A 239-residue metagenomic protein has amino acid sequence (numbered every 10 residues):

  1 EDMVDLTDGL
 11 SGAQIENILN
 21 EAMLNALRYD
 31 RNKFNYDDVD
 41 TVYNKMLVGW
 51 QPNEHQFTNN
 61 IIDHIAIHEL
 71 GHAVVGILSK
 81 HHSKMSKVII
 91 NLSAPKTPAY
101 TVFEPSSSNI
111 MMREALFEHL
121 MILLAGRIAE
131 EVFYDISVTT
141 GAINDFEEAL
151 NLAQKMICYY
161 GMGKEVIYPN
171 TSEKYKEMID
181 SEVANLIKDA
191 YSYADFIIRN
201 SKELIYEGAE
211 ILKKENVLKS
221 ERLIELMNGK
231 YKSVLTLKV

Functional and structural regions predicted by a protein language model:
E1-L6, E69: Short intrinsically disordered, low-complexity coil segments enriched in acidic
V4, R28, N59, V138: Generic anion/oxyanion-binding catalytic loop in active/binding sites
D5-D37, N44-P52, A73-M85, I157-G163 (+1 more regions): AAA+ ATPase "lid" subdomain C-terminal helix
D40-K45, A94-T97: Short, conserved phosphate-binding/catalytic loop or strand-edge motifs used in phosphoryl-/nucleotidyl-transfer
G49, N53-F57, I61: A conserved signal-transducing helical linker
N60-I67, A73-V239: Soluble catalytic regions of large protease machineries
